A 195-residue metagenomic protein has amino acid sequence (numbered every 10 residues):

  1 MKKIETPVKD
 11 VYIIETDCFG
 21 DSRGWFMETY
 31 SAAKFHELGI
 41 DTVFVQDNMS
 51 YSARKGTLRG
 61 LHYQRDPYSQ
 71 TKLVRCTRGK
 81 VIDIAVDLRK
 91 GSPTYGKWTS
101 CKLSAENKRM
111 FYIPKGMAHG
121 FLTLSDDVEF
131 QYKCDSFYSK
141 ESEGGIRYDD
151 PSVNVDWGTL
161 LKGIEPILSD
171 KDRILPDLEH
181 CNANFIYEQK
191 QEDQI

Functional and structural regions predicted by a protein language model:
M1-E106, S125-D127, C134-I195: Non-catalytic, conserved peripheral segments adjacent to functional cores
F111, H119-L124: Short beta-strand His + acidic residue motifs that chelate non-heme Fe in jelly-roll/DSBH and cupin folds
